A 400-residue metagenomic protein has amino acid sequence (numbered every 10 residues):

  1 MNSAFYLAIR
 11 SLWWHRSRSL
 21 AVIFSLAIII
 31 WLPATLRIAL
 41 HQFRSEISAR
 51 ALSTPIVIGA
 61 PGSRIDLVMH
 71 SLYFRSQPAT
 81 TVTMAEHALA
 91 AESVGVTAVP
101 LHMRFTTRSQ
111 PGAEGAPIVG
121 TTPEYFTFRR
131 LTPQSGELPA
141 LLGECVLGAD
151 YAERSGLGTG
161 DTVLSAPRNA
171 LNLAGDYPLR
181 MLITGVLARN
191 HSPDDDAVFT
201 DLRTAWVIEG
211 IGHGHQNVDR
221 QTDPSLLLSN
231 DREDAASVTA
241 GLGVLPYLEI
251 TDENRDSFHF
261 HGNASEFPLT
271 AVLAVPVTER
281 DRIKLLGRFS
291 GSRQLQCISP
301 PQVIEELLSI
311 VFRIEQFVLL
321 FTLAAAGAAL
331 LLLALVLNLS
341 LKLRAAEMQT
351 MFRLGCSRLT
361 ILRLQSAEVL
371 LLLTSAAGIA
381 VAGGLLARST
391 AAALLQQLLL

Functional and structural regions predicted by a protein language model:
M1-Y6, L359: Short, membrane-interfacial amphipathic segments enriched in basic
W14-H41, F312-M348, L370-I379, G383-L386: Hydrophobic alpha-helical transmembrane segments of multi-pass inner-membrane transport and secretion
P33-P117, L141, H261-G262, G287-R288 (+1 more regions): Hydrophobic, regular-secondary-structure patches
T106-A116, S135-V146, N169-S192: Beta-strand-rich non-transmembrane domains
A116-T162: Short beta-strand boundary microenvironments
Y177-P178, V186-E315: Mechanotransmission and gating elements of multispan inner-membrane complexes involved in transport and envelope
R388-L400: Short juxtamembrane loops and helix-capping segments at transmembrane helix boundaries of multi-pass membrane proteins
